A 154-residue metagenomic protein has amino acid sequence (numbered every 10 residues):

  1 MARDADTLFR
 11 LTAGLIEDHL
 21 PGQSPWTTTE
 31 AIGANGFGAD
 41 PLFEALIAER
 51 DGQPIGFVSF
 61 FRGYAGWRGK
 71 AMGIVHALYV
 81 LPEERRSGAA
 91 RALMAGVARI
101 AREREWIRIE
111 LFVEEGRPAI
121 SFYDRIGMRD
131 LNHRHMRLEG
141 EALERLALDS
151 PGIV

Functional and structural regions predicted by a protein language model:
M1-R10: A short beta-loop-alpha structural element at the N-terminal edge of CoA-dependent acyl/N-acetyltransferase catalytic
F9-A34: Conserved GNAT-fold acetyl-CoA-binding loop/helix
N35-I47, I74: A short helix-loop-beta-strand connector motif used in the catalytic cores of GNAT acetyltransferases and, in some
I47, Q53-R62, I74, Y79: Conserved beta-strand in the GNAT
V80, R86-R99, R125: Conserved acetyl-CoA-binding loop-helix of GNAT-fold acetyltransferases
R85, I109-I120, R137-A142: Conserved beta-strand-loop-alpha-helix junction that forms the acyl-donor binding cleft
R91, E103, E115-N132, L138: Conserved active-site alpha-helix within GNAT-family acetyltransferase domains
M94, A101-E114: Conserved GNAT acetyl-CoA-binding A-motif
